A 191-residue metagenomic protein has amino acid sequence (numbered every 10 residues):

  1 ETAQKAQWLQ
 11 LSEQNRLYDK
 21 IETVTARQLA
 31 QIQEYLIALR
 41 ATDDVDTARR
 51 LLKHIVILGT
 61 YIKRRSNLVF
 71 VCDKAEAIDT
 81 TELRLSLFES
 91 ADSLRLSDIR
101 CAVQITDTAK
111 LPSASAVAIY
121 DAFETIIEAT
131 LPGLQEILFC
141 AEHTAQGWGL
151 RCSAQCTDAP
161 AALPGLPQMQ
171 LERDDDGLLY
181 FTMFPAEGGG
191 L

Functional and structural regions predicted by a protein language model:
E1, A6-L11, D44, A162-L191: Flexible, glycine-/charge-rich segments associated with ATP-binding catalytic modules
E1-L94: Signal-transmission coiled-coils
Y35, L39, L111-C140: Conserved ATP-binding N-box helix of the HATPase_c
D46, L138-W148, D174: Short beta-strand/loop element within the Bergerat-fold HATPase_c
T80-S115: Helix-loop-beta hinge of the Bergerat
A102-A109, A141-C152: Short glycine-rich, basic-tinged beta-strand/loop micro-motifs
A122-E128, P160-Q168: Short, non-transmembrane amphipathic alpha-helical segments
W148-T157, F181-M183: Conserved DxG motif in ATP/Mg2+-binding regions
